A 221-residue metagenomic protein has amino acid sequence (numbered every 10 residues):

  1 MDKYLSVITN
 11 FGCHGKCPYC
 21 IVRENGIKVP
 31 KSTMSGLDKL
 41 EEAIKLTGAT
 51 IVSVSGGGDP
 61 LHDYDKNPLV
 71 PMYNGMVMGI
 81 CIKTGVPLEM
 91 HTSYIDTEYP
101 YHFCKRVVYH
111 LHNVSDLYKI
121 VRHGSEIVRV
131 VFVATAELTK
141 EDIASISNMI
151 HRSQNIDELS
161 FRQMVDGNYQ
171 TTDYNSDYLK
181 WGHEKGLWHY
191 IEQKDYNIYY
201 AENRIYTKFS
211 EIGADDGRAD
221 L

Functional and structural regions predicted by a protein language model:
M1-S35: Canonical Radical SAM [4Fe-4S] cluster-binding loop centered on the CxxxCxxC motif and its immediate flanking residues
K3-L5, T50, K105, D157: Structural register of leucine-rich repeats
T9, G56-G57: A secondary-structure boundary/capping signal
K28-S32, R106-L221: Radical SAM enzyme [4Fe-4S]-AdoMet core and its adjacent flexible, acidic and glycine-rich loops/tails across
L37-S55, D63-M149: Radical SAM/AdoMet-radical enzyme domain recognition
P60: Acidic catalytic loop of the alpha/beta-hydrolase fold
